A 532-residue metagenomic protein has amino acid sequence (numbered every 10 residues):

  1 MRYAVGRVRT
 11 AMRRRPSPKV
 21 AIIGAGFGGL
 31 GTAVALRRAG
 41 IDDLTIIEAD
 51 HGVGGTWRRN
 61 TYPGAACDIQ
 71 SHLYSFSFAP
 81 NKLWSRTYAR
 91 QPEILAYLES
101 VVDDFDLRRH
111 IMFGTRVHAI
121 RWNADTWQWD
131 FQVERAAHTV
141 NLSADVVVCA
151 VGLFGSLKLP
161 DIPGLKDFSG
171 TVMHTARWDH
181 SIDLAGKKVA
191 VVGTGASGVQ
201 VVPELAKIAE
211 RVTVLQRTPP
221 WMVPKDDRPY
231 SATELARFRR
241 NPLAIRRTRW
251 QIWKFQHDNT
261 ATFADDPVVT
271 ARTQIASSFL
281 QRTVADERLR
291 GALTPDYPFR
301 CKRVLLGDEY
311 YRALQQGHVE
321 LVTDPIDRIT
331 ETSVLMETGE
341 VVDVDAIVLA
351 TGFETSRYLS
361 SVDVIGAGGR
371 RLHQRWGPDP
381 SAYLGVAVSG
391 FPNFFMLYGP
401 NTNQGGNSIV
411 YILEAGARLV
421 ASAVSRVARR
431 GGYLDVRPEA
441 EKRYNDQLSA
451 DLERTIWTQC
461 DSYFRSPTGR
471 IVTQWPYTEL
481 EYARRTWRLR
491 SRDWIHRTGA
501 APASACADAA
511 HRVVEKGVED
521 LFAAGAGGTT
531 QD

Functional and structural regions predicted by a protein language model:
R13-S17, A21, A25-F27, G31-G52 (+6 more regions): Rossmann-like dinucleotide-binding core of oxidoreductases
R15-I111, Q216-P219, R282-R288: Beta1-alpha1 glycine-rich phosphate/pyrophosphate-binding loop at the start of Rossmann-like nucleotide-binding domains
R58-C67, I162-K166, Y311, G366 (+1 more regions): FAD-binding beta-loop-beta segment adjacent to the flavin cofactor pocket
N81-S100, M112, A264-A271, Y297-E309: Short beta-strand to alpha-helix junction loop
T87-G155, R328: Feature captures the FAD/FMN-dependent oxidoreductase FAD-binding
A144-V146, A150-S156, V344-A346, A350-R357: Glycine-/small-residue-rich beta->alpha transition segments that form the dinucleotide
W221-P224, P242, A382, F395-D532: C-terminal, flexible cofactor-proximal segment of oxidoreductases
T270-Q274, Q281-D343: Alpha/beta-hydrolase fold catalytic core
